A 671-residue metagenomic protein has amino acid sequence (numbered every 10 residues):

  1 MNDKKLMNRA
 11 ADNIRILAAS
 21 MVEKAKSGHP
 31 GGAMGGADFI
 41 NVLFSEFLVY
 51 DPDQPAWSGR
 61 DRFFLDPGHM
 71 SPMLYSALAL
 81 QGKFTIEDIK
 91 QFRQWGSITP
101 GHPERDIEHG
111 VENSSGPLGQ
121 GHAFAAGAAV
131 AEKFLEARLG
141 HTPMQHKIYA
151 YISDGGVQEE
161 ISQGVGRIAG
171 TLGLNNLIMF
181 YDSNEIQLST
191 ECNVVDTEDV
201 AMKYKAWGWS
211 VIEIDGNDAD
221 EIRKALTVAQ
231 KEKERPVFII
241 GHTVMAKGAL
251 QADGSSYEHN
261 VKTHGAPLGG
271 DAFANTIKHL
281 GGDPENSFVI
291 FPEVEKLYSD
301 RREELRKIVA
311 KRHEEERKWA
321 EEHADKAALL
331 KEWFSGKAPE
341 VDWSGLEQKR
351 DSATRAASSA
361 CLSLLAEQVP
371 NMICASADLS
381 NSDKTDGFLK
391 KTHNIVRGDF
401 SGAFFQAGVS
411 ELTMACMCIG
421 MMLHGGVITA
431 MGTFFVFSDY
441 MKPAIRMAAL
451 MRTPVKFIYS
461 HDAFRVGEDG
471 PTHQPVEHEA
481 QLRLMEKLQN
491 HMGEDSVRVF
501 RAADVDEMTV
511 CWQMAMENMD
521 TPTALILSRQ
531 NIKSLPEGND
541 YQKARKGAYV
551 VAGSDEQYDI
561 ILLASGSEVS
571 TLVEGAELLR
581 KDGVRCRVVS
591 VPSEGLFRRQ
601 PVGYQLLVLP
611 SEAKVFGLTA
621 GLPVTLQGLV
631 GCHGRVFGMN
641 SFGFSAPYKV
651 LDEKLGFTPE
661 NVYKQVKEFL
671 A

Functional and structural regions predicted by a protein language model:
M1-K147, R302-I526, N531-K533, S590 (+2 more regions): Thiamine diphosphate
M1-M34, I152, G156, E160 (+9 more regions): Conserved acidic/glycine
Q94-D106, F124, V130, F134-Q145 (+5 more regions): Thiamine diphosphate
I152-S153, Y181, S376, M431-T433 (+4 more regions): Short beta-strand/turn micro-motifs composed of small residues that flank or help shape donor/cofactor-binding pockets
E159, I222-R223, S382-K384, M414 (+4 more regions): Short, well-ordered alpha-helical microsegments
